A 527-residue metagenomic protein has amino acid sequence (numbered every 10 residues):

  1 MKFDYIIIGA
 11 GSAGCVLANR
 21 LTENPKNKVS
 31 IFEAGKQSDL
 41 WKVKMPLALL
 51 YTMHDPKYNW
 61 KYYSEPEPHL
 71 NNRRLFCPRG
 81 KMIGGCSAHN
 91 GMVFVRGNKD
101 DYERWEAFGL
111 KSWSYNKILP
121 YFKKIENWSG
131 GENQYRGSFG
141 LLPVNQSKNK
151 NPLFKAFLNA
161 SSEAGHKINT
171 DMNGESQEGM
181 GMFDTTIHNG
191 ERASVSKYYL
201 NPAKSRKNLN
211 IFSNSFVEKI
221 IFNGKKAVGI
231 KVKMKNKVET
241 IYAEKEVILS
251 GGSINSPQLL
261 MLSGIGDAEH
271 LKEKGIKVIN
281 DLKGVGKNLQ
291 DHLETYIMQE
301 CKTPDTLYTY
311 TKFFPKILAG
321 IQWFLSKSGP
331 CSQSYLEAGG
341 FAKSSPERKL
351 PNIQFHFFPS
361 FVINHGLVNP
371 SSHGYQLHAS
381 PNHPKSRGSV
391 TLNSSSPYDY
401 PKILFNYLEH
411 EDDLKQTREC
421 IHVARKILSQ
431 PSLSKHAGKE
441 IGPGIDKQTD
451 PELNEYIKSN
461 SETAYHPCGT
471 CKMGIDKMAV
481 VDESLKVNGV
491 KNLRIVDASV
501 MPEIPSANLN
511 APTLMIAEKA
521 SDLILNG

Functional and structural regions predicted by a protein language model:
M1-G527: N-terminal redox-cofactor-binding region of secreted/periplasmic oxidoreductases
